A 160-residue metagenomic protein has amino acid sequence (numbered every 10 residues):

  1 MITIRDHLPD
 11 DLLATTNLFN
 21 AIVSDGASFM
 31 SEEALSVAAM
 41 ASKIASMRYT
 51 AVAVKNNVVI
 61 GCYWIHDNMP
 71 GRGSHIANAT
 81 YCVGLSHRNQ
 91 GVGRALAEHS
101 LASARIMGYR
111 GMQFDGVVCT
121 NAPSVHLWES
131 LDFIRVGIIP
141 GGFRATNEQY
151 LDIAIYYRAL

Functional and structural regions predicted by a protein language model:
I2-T15: A short beta-loop-alpha structural element at the N-terminal edge of CoA-dependent acyl/N-acetyltransferase catalytic
H7, V83, V117: Hydrophobic adenine-recognition pocket in adenosine-nucleotide-binding enzymes
N17-E33: Helix-loop element at the rim of GNAT/NAT acetyltransferase active sites that forms part of the acceptor-substrate
S28-S86, A97-E98, S103, A159-L160: Acetyl-CoA-dependent GNAT
R48, L151-I155: Short hydrophobic/aromatic beta-strand or adjacent loop that forms the aromatic wall/cage of a ligand/substrate-binding
N89-A104, H126-S130: Conserved acetyl-CoA-binding loop-helix of GNAT-fold acetyltransferases
A104-V117: Conserved GNAT acetyl-CoA-binding A-motif
D115-V117, E129-L151: Conserved catalytic-core motifs of GNAT/GCN5-like acyltransferases
